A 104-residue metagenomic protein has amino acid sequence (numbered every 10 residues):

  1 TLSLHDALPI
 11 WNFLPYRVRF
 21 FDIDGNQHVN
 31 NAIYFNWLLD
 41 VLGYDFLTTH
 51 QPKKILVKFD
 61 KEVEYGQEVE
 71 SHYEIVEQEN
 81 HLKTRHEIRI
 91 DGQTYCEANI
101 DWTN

Functional and structural regions predicted by a protein language model:
T1-L2, D6-L8: Short, small-residue-biased leader/transition segments that mark boundaries at the very start of proteins
L2, I23, V63-E64: Hydrophobic beta-strand core residues of beta-sandwich domains
I10-F20: Short amphipathic
W11, Q93-E97: Local beta-strand/beta-hairpin segments that build beta-sheet-rich folds
L38-K83, C96-T103: Hydrophobic beta-strand-centered segment that forms part of the acyl-chain substrate-binding groove
E87-D91: Core beta-strand residues in small-molecule sensory/regulatory alpha/beta domains
